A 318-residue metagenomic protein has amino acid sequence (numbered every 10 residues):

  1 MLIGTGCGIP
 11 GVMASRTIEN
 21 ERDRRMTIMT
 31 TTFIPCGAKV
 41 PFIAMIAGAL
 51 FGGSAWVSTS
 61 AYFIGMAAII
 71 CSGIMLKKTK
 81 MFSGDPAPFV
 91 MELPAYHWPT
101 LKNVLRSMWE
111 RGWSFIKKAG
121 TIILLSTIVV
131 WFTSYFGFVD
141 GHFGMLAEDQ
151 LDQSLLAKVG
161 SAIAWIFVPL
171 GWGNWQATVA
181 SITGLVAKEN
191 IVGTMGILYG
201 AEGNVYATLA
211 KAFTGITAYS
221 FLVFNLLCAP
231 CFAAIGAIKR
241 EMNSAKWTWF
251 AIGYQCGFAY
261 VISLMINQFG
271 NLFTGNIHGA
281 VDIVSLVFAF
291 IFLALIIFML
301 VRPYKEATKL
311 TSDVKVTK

Functional and structural regions predicted by a protein language model:
M1-G8, S83-S107, Y199-A201, T317-K318: Juxtamembrane inter-helical linkers in multi-pass membrane proteins
T5-G11, M29-A44, S60-I69, V186-V192 (+2 more regions): Membrane-embedded alpha-helical segments of transport systems, primarily multispan ion/solute transporters
G11-T27, V129-C256: Extended, low-charge hydrophobic alpha-helical regions
E19, F33, G37-T59, G236-E241 (+1 more regions): Transmembrane helix-loop junctions at the membrane interface of multipass transporters and ion channels
T31, G52, W56-I64, A68 (+6 more regions): Alpha-helical transmembrane segments of multi-pass inner-membrane proteins, especially transporters/permeases
A47-A49, Y62-K77, I123-Y135, F221-N225 (+2 more regions): Hydrophobic core segments of alpha-helical transmembrane domains in multi-pass membrane transport and ion-translocation
G52-G53, M81-F82, P86, Y96-M145 (+1 more regions): Long hydrophobic segments that form regular secondary structure
K78-T79, I297-V314: Membrane-interface capping segments at transmembrane-helix boundaries
